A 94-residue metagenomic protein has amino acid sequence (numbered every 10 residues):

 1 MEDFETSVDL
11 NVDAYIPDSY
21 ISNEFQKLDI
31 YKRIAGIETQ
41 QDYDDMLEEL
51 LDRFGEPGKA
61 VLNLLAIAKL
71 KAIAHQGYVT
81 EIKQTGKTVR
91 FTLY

Functional and structural regions predicted by a protein language model:
M1-Y94: Accessory helical-bundle/CTD segments and flexible terminal tails appended to RecA-like ATPase motors
